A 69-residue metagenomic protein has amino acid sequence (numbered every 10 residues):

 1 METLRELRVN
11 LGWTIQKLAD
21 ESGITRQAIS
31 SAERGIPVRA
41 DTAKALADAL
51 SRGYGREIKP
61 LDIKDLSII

Functional and structural regions predicted by a protein language model:
M1-L11, K17, E21, I58-L61: A short, Lys/Arg-rich alpha-helix, primarily the initiator
R5, Q16, S30, K44: Residues within the helices of the helix-turn-helix
E6-V9, Q27, A40: Hydrophobic alpha-helical segments, especially transmembrane helices and their immediate juxtamembrane helical caps
W13, I24, R52, R56: Short glycine/serine/threonine/alanine-rich loop segments
G23-V38: Recognition helix of helix-turn-helix/homeodomain-like DNA-binding domains that insert into the DNA major groove
A28, T42, D62: Ca2+-coordinating acidic residues in Ca2+-binding motifs
A40-I58: DNA major-groove recognition helix of helix-turn-helix/homeodomain DNA-binding modules
E57-I69: Short amphipathic recognition helices of helix-turn-helix/homeodomain-type DNA-binding modules
